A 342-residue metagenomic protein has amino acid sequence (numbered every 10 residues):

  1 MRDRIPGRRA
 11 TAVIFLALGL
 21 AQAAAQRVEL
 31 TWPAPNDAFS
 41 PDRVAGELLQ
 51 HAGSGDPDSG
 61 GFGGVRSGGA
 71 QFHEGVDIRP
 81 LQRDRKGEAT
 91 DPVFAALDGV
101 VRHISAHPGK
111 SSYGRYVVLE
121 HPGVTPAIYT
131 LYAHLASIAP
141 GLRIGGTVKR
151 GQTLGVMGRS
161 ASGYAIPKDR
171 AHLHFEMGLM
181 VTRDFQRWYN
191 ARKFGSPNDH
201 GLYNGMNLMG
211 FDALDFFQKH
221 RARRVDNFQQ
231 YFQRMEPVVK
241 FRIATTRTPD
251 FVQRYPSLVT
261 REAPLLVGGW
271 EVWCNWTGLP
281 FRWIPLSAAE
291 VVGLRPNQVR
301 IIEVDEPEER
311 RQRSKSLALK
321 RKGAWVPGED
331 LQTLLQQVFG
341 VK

Functional and structural regions predicted by a protein language model:
R2-T11: Bacterial N-terminal signal peptides that target proteins for export
T11-G19: Bacterial N-terminal signal peptides
L20-A24: C-terminal segment of classical bacterial N-terminal signal peptides
A25-R115, N198-K342: Surface-exposed, glycine-biased beta-strand/turn segments
R83, I104-H107, S137, R159-G163: Short beta-turn/strand-loop junction motif enriched in small, turn-promoting residues
E88-T90, A96-A139, K168, H172: Zn2+-dependent peptidoglycan hydrolase active-site motif and core
A96, L142, T147-V148: Short, well-ordered loop/turn sites that connect or cap secondary structure elements
S111, R115-L119, G146-A222: Conserved, short, structured surface segments that act as functional micro-motifs
